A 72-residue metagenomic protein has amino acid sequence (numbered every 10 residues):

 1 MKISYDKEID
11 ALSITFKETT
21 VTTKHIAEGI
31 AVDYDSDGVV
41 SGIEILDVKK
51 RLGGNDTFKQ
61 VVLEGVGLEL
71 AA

Functional and structural regions predicted by a protein language model:
M1-A72: Small, basic N-terminal interaction modules of short regulatory proteins
